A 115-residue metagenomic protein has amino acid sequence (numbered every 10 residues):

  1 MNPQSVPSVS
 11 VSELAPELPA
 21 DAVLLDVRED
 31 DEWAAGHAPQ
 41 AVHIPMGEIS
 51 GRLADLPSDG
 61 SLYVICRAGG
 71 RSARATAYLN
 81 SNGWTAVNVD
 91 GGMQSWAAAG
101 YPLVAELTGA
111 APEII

Functional and structural regions predicted by a protein language model:
M1-V23, E29-S61, G70-I115: Rhodanese-like catalytic fold shared by cysteine-dependent sulfurtransferases and DSP/PTP-type phosphatases
I65: Short, surface-exposed ligand- or partner-binding patches at beta-edge/loop junctions that are enriched in aromatics
